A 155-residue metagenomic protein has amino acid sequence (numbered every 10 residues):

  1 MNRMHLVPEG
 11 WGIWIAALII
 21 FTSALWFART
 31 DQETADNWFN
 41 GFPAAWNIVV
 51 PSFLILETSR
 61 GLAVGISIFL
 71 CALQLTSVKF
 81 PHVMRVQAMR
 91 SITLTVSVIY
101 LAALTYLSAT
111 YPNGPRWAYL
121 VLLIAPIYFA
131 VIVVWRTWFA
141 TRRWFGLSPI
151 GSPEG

Functional and structural regions predicted by a protein language model:
M1-W26, I48: Multi-pass membrane catalytic core of lipid/isoprenoid biosynthesis enzymes
T34-W38: Contiguous mid-protein beta-loop-alpha structural module that forms a pocket-lining wall or clamp of enzyme active
F39-G155: C-terminal membrane-associated helical module and adjoining short loops/tails
